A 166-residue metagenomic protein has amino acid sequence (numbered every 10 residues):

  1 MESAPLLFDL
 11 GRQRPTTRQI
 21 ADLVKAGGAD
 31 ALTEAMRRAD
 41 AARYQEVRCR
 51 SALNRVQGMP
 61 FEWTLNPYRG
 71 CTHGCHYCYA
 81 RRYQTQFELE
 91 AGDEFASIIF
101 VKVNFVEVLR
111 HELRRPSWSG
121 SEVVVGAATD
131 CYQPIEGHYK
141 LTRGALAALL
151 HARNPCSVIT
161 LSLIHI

Functional and structural regions predicted by a protein language model:
M1-T64: Flexible, acidic/Gly-rich N-terminal and inter-domain linker regions that tether and position cofactor-handling modules
A52-I99: Canonical Radical SAM [4Fe-4S] cluster-binding loop centered on the CxxxCxxC motif and its immediate flanking residues
C75, V125, V158: Conserved, mostly hydrophobic/aromatic
T85-G120: Conserved alpha-helical substructure of the radical SAM core
R114-R143: Conserved glycine-rich "GG(E/T)P / GGGxP" loop and the immediately following alpha-helix in the radical SAM core
S119-S121, A152-P155: Short, well-ordered coil/turn segments that N-cap beta-strands
G144-L149: Catalytic-core regions built around general acid/base machinery
I164-I166: Conserved small/polar residues in nucleotide/adenosyl-binding loops
